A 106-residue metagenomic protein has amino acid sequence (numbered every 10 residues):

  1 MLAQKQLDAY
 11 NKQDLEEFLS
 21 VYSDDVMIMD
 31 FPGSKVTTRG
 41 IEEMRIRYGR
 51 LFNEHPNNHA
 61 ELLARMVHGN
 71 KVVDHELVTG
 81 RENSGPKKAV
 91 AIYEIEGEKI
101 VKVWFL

Functional and structural regions predicted by a protein language model:
D8-N11, M29, G33-K35, E43-L106: A beta-strand edge to alpha-helix "cap/lid" segment located at domain peripheries
K12-I28: Short, well-ordered alpha-helical segments enriched in acidic and aromatic residues
